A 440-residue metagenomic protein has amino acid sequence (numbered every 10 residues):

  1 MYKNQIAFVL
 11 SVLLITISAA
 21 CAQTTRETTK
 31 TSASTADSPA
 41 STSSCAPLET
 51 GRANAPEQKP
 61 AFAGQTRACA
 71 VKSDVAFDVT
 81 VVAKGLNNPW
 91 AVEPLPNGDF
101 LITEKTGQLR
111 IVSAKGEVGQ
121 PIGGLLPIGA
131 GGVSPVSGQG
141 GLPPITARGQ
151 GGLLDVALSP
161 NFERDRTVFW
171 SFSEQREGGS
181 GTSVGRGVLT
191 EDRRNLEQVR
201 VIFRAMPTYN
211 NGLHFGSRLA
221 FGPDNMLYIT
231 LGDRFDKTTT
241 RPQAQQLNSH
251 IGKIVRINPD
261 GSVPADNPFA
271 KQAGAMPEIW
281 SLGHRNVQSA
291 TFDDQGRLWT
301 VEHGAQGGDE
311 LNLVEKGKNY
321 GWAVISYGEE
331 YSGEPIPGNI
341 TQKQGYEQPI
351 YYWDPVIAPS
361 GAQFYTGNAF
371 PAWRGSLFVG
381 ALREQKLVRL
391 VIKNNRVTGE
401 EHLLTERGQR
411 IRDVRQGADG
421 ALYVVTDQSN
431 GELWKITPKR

Functional and structural regions predicted by a protein language model:
M1-V9: Bacterial N-terminal signal peptides that target proteins for export
V9-S18: Bacterial N-terminal signal peptides
Q23-F235, S289, R297-G304, P355-K393 (+1 more regions): Acidic, Gly/Ser/Thr-rich repeat motifs that build Ca2+-stabilized beta-propeller blades
G119-G149, Q198-F215, P259-W280, A323-D354 (+1 more regions): Surface-exposed loop and turn segments in beta-propeller and other repeat-based domains that flank or scaffold
S183-D192, Q243-D260, V314-E315: Beta-propeller blade signature
A275-E315: Repeat-solenoid scaffold signature
H284, V397-A418: Conserved blade-ending motifs and adjacent loop-strand segments that build the rim/top face of beta-propeller domains
Q306-N312, N319-A323, E329-P335, P371-W373 (+1 more regions): Short acidic/glycine-rich loop or secondary-structure boundary segments that cap or lie
